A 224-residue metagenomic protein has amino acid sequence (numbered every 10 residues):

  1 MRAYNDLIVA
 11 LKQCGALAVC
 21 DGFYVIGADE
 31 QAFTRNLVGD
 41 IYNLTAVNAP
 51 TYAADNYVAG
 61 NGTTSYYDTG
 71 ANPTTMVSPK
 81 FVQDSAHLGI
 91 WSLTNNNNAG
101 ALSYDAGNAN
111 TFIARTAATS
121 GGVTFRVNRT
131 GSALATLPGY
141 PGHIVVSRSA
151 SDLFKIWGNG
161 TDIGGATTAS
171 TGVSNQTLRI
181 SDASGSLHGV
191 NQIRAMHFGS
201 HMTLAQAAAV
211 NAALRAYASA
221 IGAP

Functional and structural regions predicted by a protein language model:
M1-P224: Polar, enzyme-active/binding microenvironments
